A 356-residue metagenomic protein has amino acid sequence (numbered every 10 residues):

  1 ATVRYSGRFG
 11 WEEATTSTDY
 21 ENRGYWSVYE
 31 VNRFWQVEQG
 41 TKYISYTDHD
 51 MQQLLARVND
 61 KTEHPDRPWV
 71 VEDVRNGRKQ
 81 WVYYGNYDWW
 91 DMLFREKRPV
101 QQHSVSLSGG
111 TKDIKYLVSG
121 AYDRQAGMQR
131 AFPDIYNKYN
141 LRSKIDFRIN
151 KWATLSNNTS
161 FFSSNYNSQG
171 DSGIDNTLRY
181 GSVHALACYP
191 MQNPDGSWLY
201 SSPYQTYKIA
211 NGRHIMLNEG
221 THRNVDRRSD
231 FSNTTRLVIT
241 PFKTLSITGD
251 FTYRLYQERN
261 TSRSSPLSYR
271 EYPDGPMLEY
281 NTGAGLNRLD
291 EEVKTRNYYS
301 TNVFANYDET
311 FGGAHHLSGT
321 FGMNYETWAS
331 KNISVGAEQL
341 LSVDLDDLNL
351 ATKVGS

Functional and structural regions predicted by a protein language model:
A1, D88-F94, R98: Periplasmic N-terminal accessory/gating domains of Gram-negative outer-membrane beta-barrel systems
A1-R4, P65, V100-Q102, K115 (+1 more regions): A beta-strand signature from Gram-negative outer-membrane beta-barrel systems, especially the internal plug domain
V3-N86, D123, G127-S232, T248-D250 (+1 more regions): Surface-exposed loop/interface segments of Gram-negative outer-membrane beta-barrel transport/assembly proteins
R95-E96, L107-G110: Outer-membrane beta-barrel initiation region
R98-V100, K138: Short solvent-exposed loop/turn micro-motifs enriched in small/polar/acidic residues
S104-V105, T235-R236, L255: Short secondary-structure capping/turn segments at boundaries of alpha-helices and beta-strands
G109-T111, F147, L237-T240, Y307-E309: Residue-level signature of outer-membrane beta-barrel architecture
L245: An active-site-proximal structural segment forming one wall of the substrate-binding cleft that immediately precedes
